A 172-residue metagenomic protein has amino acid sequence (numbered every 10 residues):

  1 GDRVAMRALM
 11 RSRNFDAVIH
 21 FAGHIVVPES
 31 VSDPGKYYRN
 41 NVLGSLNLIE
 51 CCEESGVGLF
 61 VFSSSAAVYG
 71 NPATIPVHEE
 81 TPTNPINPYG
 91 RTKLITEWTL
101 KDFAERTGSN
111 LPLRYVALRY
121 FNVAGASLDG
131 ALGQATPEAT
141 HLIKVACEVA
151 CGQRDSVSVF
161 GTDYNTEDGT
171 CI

Functional and structural regions predicted by a protein language model:
G1-A126: N-terminal Rossmann-like NAD(P)+-binding domain of SDR-like oxidoreductases, especially those catalyzing
K101-I172: NAD(P)-dependent short-chain dehydrogenase/reductase
